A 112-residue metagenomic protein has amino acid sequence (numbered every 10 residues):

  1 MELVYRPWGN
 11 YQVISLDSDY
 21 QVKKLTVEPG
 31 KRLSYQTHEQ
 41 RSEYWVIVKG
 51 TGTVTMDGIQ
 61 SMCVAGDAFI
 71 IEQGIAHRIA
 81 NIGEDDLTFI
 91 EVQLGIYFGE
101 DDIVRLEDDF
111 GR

Functional and structural regions predicted by a protein language model:
M1-R6, R78-R112: Double-stranded beta-helix
M1-S42: A short glycine-rich, His/Asp/Glu-containing loop-to-beta-strand
Q12, K23, E43, G52 (+2 more regions): Residue-level detector of beta-strand structural context in well-folded domains
K31, Q40-R41, I59, I75-A76 (+1 more regions): A generic "binding-loop/recognition-motif" signal
L33, I59-S61, D102: Short beta-strand segments
S34-Q36, V54-T55, I71, H77-E84 (+1 more regions): Short beta-strand His + acidic residue motifs that chelate non-heme Fe in jelly-roll/DSBH and cupin folds
Q40-T53, D57-G58: Glycine- and acidic-residue-biased ligand/ion/polar-headgroup-sensing regions
G58-A76: Short acidic-glycine-tyrosine-enriched beta hairpin
